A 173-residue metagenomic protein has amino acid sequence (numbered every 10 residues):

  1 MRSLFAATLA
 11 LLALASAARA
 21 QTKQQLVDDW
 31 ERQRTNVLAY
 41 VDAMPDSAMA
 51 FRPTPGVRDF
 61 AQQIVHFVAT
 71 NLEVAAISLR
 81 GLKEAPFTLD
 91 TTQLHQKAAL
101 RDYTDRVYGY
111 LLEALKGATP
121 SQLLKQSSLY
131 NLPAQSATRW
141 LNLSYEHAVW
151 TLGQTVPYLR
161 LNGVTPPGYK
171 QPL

Functional and structural regions predicted by a protein language model:
M1-T8, A17: Bacterial N-terminal signal peptides that target proteins for export
L14-A20: Sec/Tat signal peptide C-region and signal peptidase I cleavage site
A20-V27: Short, low-complexity N-terminal intrinsically disordered segments enriched in polar/charged residues
V27-E31, T35-L38, A48-L89, S128-L173: Short, contiguous alpha-helical
Q93-S128, S136-W150: Acidic/histidine-rich alpha-helical segments that form the ligand environment of transition-metal centers
